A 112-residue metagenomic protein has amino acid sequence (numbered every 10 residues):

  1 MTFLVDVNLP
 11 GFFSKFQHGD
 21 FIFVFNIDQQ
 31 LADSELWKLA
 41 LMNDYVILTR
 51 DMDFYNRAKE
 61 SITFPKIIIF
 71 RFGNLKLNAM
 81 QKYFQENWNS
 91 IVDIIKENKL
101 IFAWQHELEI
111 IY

Functional and structural regions predicted by a protein language model:
T2-V46: N-terminal first-folded block
S14-K15, D33, R57-K59, A79 (+1 more regions): Short glycine-/acidic-enriched loop or helix-start segments at secondary-structure transitions that form or flank
I22, L48, I68-F70, I101-F102: Hydrophobic/aromatic beta-strand patches that form the interior of the parallel beta-sheet core in alpha/beta enzyme
Q30-E35, M52, L75, A79: Residues at secondary-structure transition points
D44-A58: Acidic, metal-binding active-site segment of PIN/NYN-like and related structure-specific nucleases
Y55-N89: Mid-chain, well-packed structural core segment of small domains
S90-Y112: Charged phosphate-binding loop/patch that engages nucleotide di/tri-phosphates or the phosphate backbone of nucleic
